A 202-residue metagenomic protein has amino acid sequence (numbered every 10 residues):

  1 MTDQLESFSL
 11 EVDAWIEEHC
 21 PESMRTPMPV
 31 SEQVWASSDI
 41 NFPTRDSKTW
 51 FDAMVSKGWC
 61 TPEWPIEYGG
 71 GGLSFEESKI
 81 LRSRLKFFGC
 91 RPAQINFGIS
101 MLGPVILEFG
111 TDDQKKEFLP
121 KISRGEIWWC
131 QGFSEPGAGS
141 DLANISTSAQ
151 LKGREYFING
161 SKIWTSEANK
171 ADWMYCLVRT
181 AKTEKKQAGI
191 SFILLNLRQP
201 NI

Functional and structural regions predicted by a protein language model:
M1-N96, D113, E117-R124: Amphipathic, small/basic residue-rich leader segments at the start of a protein or domain
E67, S134-A138, I163-W164: Short, solvent-exposed loop/turn elements at beta->coil junctions and helix N-caps that rim active or binding pockets
R82, G103-I106, L119, L194: Conserved protein kinase catalytic domain
Q94-D113, G139: N-terminal glycine-rich flavin-associated loop
G125-F133, L177: A short, Trp-centered hydrophobic/proline-enriched beta-strand micro-motif
A138-D141, Y156: Hydrophobic, small-residue-rich alpha-helical packing segments that form membrane-like cores
T147-Q150: A structural signal for short hydrophobic beta-strand segments in well-ordered beta-sheet cores
R154-E155, N159-I202: A short core secondary-structure module
